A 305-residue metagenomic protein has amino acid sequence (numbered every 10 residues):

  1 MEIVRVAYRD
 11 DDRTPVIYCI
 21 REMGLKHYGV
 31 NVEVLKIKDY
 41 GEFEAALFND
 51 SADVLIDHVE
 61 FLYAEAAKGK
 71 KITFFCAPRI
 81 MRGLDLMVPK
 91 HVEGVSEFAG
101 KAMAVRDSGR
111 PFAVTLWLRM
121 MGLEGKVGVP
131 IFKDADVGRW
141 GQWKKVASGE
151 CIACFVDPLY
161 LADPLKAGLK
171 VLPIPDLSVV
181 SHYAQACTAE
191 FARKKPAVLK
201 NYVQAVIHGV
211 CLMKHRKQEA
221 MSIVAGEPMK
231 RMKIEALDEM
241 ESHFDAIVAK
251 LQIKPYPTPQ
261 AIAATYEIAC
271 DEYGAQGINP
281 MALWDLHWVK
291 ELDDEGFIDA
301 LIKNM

Functional and structural regions predicted by a protein language model:
E2-D134, I152-P158, V171-V179: Short, glycine-/small- and polar/acidic-enriched structural segments that line small-molecule recognition paths
F132, D238-A249, P280-D293: Short linear loop/turn motifs
G141-K230: Pocket-lining segment of extracytoplasmic ligand-binding domains
K195-G277: Secondary-structure end/capping motifs
Y266-M305: Conserved C-terminal helix/tail region of periplasmic/extracytoplasmic solute-binding proteins
